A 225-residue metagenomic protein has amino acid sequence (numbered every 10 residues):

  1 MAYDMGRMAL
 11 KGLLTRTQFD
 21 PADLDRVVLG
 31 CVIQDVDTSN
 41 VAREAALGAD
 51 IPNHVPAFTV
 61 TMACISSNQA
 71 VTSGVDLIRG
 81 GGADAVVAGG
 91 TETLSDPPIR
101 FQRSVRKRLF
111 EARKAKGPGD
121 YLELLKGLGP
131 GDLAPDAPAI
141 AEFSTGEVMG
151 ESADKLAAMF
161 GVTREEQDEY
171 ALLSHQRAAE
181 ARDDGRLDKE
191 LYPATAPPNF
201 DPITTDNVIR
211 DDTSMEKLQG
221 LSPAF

Functional and structural regions predicted by a protein language model:
M1, C31-V86, D96, G129-P130 (+2 more regions): Conserved catalytic cysteine-centered active-site region of acyl-thioester-dependent Claisen-condensing enzymes
M1-V32, V36-D37, V41-A49, P56 (+2 more regions): Conserved active-site "lid/cap" helical segment
Y3-M8, G129, E166-F225: N-terminal extracellular/periplasmic Venus flytrap/periplasmic-binding protein-like
Q18-P21, G80, D188: Alpha-helix termination/capping residues and helix-transition junctions
A22-G30, P56-T61, V86-G90, D168-L173 (+1 more regions): Beta-strand segments within the central parallel beta-sheet cores of soluble alpha/beta enzyme folds
V36, D96-I99, A179-D184: Secretory-pathway/luminal and periplasmic proteins that interact with or process carbohydrate-rich
M62-E92, A157-R186: Active-site-proximal alpha-helical scaffold in enzymes
A85-K155: Flexible glycine-/small-residue-enriched beta->alpha junction loops that bind anionic phosphate/pyrophosphate groups
